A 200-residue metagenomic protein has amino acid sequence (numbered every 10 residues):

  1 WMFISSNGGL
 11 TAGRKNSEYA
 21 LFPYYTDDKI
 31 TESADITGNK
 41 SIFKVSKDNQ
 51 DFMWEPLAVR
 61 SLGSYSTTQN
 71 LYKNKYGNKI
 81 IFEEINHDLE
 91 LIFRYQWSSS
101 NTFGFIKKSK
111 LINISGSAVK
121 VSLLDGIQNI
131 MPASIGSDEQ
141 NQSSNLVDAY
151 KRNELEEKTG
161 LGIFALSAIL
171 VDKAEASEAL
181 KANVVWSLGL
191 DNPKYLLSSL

Functional and structural regions predicted by a protein language model:
W1-L200: Anionic coordination/interaction segments
